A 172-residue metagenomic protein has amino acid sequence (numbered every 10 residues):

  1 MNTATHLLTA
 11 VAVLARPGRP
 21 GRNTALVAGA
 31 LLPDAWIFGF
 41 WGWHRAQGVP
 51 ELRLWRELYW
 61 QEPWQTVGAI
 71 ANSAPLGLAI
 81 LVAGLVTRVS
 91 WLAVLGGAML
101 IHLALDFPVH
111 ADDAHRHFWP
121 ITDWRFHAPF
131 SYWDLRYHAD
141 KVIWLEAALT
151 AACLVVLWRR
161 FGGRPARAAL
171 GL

Functional and structural regions predicted by a protein language model:
M1-L172: N-terminal membrane-targeting hydrophobic helices
